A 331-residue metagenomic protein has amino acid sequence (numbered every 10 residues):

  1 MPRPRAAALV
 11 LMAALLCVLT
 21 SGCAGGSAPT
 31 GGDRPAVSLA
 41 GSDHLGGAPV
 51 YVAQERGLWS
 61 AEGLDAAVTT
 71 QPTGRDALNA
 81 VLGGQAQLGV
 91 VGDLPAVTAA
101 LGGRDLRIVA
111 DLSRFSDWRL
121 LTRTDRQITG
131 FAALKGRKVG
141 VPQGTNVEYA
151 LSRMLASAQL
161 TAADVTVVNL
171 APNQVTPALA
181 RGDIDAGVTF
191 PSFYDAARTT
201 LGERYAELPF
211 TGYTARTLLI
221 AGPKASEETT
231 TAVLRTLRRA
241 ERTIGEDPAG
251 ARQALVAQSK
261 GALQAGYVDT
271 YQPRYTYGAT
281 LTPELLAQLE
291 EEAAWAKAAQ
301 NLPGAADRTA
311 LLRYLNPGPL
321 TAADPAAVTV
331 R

Functional and structural regions predicted by a protein language model:
V18-G22: C-terminal motif of bacterial Sec signal peptides marking the signal peptidase cleavage site
G32-L45, L64-T70, G136-G140, T166-V168: Short, well-ordered beta-strand elements
R34-E55, G74, G83, P142-G144: Extracytoplasmic "Venus flytrap"
H44-T70, A99-G102, Y149, R153-A156: Short, polar/charged alpha-helical segment
V52-A53, W118-I128, R216-T229: A bilobed periplasmic-binding-protein/Venus flytrap-type ligand-binding module shared by bacterial periplasmic
V90-G102, S152, A186-E203, Q288 (+1 more regions): A ligand-binding cleft/hinge motif common to bilobed small-molecule-binding domains
L94, V167-V168, P172-S259: Pocket-lining segment of extracytoplasmic ligand-binding domains
S226-P303: Secondary-structure end/capping motifs
